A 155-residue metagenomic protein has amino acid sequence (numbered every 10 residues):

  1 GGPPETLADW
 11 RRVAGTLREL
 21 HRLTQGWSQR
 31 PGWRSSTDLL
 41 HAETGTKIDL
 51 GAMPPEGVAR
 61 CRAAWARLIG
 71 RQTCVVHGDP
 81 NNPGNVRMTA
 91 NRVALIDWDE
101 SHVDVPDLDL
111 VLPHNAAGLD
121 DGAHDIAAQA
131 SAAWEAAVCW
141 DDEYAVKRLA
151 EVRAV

Functional and structural regions predicted by a protein language model:
G1-T6, H41-L50, A133-L149: A glycine-centered beta->alpha junction motif in the catalytic cores of kinase/phosphotransferase enzymes
P3-E56, A63, R71-T73: A cross-family kinase active-site recognition segment
L20, T44, I48-L50, R67-I69 (+3 more regions): Alpha-helix C-terminal capping segments
A63-L108: Active-site acidic catalytic loop and adjacent metal/ATP-binding pocket of ATP-dependent phosphoryl transfer enzymes
V111, N115, L119-V155: Helix-rich C-terminal or lid/interface subdomains of diverse kinases
